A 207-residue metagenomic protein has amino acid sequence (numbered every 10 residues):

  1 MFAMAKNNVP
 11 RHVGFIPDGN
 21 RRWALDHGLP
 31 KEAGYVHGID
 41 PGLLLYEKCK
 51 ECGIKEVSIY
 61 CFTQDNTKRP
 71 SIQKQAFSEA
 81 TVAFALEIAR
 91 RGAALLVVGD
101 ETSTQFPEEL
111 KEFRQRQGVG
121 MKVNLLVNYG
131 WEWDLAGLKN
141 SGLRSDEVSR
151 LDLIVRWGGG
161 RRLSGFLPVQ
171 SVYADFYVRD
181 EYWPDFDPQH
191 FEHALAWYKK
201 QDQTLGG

Functional and structural regions predicted by a protein language model:
M1-G207: Flexible, compositionally biased loop and terminal segments
